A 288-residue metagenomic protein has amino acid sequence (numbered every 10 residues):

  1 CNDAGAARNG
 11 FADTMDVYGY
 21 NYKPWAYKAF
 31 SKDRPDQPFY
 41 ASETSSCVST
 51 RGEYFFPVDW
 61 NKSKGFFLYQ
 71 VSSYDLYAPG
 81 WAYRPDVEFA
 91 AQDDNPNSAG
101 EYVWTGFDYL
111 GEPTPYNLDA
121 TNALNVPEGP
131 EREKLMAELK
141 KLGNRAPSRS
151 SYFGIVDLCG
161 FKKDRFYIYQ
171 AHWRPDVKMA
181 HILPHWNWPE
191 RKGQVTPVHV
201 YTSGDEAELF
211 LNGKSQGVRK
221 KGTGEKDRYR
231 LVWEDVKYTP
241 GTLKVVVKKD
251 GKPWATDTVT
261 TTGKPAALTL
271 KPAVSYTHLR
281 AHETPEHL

Functional and structural regions predicted by a protein language model:
C1-G251: Extended substrate-binding grooves/exosites of carbohydrate-active enzymes
G217-V218, A255, T269: Aromatic (tryptophan-biased) beta-strands that constitute blades/sheets of beta-rich domains
K249, P285-L288: Short intrinsically disordered, low-complexity segments
K252-T261: Edge beta-strands of extracellular beta-sandwich domains
T262-Y276: Low-complexity, acidic Ser/Thr/Pro/Gly-rich terminal tails and inter-domain linkers that flank the onset of structured
T277-E286: Conserved small/polar residues in nucleotide/adenosyl-binding loops
